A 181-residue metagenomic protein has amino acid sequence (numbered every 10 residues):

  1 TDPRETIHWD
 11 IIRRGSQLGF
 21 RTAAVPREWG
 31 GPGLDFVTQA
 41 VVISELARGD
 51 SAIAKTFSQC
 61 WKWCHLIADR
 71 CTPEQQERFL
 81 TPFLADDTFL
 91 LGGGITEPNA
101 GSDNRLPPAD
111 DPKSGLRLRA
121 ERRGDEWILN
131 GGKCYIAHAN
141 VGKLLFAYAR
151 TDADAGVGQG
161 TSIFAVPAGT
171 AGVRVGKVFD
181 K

Functional and structural regions predicted by a protein language model:
T1, G176-K181: Short, intrinsically disordered, charge-balanced linker/junction segments flanking boundaries in proteins
W9, S16-L90, H138-L144: Internal helix-loop-helix
I67-A68, D103-A109, A139-G142, V175-K177: Short acidic, glycine/serine/threonine-rich loops at helix termini
D86-D103: A short, Trp-centered hydrophobic/proline-enriched beta-strand micro-motif
A100-S102, A109-L116, W127: Hydrophobic, small-residue-rich alpha-helical packing segments that form membrane-like cores
L118-E121: A structural signal for short hydrophobic beta-strand segments in well-ordered beta-sheet cores
N130-G176: A short core secondary-structure module
